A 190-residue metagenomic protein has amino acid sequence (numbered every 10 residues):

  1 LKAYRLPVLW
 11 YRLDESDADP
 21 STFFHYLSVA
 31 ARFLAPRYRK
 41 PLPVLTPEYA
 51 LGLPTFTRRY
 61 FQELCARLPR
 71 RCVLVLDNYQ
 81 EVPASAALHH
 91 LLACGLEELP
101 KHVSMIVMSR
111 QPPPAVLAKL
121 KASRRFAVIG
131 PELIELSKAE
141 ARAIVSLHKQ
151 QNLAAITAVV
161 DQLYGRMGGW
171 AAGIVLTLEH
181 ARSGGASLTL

Functional and structural regions predicted by a protein language model:
L1-C72, E81-P83: Conserved phosphate-binding/catalytic loops and adjacent sensor/switch elements of nucleotide-binding enzymes, spanning
A3, A30-L34, E98, L147 (+1 more regions): Active-site catalytic microenvironments for nucleophilic, acid-base chemistry
P7-Y11, I106, A127-I129, A186-T189: Hydrophobic/aromatic beta-strand patches that form the interior of the parallel beta-sheet core in alpha/beta enzyme
H25, V73, A86-Q162, R166 (+1 more regions): Alpha-helical sensor/transducer elements of the RecA-like P-loop NTPase core
R32-R39, P112, V116-A118, A181-A186: Proline-centered turn/helix-capping motifs that create local helix->coil transitions or kinks
P41-Y49, K121-A122, V160-D161, L190: Short linear capping/connector segments at secondary-structure termini
C65, A171-L190: Amphipathic helix/helix-loop-helix segment enriched in hydrophobic residues with interspersed Lys/Arg and occasional
D77-N78: Walker B catalytic acidic pair
